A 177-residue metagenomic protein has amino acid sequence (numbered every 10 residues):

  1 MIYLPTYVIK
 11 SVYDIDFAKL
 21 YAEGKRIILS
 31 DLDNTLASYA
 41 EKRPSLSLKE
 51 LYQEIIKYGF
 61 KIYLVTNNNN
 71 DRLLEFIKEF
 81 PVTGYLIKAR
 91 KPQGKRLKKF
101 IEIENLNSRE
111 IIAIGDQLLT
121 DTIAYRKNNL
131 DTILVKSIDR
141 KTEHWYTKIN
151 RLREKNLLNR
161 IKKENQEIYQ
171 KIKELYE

Functional and structural regions predicted by a protein language model:
I2-S30, E41-K42, K49-F60, V65-I112 (+1 more regions): Asp-based, Mg2+/Mn2+-dependent phosphohydrolase catalytic module
